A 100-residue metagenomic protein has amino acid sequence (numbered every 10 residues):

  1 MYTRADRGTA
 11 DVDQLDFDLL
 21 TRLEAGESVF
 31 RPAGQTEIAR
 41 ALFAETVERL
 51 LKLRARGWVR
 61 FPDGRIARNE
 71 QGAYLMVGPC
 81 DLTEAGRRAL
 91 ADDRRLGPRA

Functional and structural regions predicted by a protein language model:
Y2-A44, E48, R95: Short amphipathic alpha-helical interface segments
Y2-L15, W58-C80: N-terminal leader segment of winged-helix/HTH proteins
G8, A55-G57, R95, A100: Positively charged, low-complexity intrinsically disordered regions
G26-V29, V59, T83: N-terminal processing/targeting junctions
I38-R65, L75-V77: Short amphipathic alpha-helical interaction segments
Q71-A100: Short, amphipathic alpha-helical interaction segments positioned at domain boundaries
